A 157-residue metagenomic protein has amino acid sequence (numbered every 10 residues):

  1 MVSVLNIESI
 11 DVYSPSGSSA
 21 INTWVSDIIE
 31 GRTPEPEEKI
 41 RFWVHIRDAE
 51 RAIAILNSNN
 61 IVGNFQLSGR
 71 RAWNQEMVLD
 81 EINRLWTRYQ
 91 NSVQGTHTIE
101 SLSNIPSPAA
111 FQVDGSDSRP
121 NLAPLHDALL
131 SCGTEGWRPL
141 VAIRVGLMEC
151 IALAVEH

Functional and structural regions predicted by a protein language model:
V2-A54, I82: NAD(P)-dependent short-chain dehydrogenase/reductase
T23, T33, T87, T96-T98 (+1 more regions): Residue-identity detector for threonine
S26-D27, R84, D127-S131: Polar/charged alpha-helical tracts
E37-I40, Q66, R70, T134: Conserved short-loop catalytic and cofactor-binding motifs
A52, L56-S118, P139-A154: Mid/C-terminal beta-alpha module of Rossmann-like enzyme folds, strongest in SDR-family dehydrogenases/epimerases
G115-G133: Donor nucleotide-activated moiety binding/catalytic core segment of transferases that use nucleotide-activated donors
